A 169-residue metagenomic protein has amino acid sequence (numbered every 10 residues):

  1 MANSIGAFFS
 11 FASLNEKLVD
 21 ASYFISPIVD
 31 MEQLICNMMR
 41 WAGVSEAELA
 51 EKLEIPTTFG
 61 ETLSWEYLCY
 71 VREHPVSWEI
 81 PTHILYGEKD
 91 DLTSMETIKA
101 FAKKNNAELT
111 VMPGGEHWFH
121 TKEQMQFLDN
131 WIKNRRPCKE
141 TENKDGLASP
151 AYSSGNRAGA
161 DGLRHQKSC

Functional and structural regions predicted by a protein language model:
M1-A2, I25: Short beta-strand immediately N-terminal to the catalytic nucleophile in serine-hydrolase-like folds
A2-A12: Glycine-rich nucleophile elbow surrounding the catalytic serine of serine-hydrolase chemistry
S13, K17: Active-site catalytic pocket residues across diverse enzymes, especially alpha/beta-hydrolases
L18-A100, K104-V111, G115-E123, D129-W131 (+1 more regions): The alpha/beta-hydrolase serine catalytic core
E142-C169: N-terminal low-complexity segments that are often proline-rich with Ser/Thr-Pro
